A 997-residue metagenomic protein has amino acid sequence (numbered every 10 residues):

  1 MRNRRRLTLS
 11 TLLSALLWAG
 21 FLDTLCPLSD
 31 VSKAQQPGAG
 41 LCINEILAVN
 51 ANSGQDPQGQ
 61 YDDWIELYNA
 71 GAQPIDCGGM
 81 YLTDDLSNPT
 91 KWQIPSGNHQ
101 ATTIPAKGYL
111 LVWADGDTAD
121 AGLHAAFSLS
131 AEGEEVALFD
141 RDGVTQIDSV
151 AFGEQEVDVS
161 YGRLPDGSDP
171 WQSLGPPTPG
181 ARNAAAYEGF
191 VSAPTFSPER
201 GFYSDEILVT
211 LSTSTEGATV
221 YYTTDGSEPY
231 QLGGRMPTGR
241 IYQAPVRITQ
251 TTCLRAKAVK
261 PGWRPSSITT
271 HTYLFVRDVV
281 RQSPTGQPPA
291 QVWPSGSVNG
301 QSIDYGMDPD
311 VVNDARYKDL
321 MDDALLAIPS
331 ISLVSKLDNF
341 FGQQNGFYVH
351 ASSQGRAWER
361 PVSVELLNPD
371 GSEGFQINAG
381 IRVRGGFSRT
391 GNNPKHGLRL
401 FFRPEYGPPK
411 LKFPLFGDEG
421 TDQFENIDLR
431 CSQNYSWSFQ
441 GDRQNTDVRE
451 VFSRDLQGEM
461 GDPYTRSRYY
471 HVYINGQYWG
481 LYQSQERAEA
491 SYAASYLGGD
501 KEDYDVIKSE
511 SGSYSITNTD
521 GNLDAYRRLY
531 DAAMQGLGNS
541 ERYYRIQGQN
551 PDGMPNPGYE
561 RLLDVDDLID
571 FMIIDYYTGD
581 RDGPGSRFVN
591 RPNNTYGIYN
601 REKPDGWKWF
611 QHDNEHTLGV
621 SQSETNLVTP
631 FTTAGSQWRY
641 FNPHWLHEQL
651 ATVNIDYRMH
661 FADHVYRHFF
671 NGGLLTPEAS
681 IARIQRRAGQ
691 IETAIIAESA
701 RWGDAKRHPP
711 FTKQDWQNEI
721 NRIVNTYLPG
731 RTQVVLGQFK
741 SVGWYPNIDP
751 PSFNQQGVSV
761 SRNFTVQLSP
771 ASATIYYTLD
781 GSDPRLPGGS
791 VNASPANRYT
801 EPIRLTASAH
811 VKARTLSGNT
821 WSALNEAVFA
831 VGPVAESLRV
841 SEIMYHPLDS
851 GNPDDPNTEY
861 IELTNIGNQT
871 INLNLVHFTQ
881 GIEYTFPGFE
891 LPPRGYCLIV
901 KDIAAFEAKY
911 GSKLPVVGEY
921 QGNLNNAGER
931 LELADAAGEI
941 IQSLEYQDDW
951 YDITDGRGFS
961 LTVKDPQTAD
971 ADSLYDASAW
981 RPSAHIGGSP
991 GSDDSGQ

Functional and structural regions predicted by a protein language model:
M1-R6: N-terminal secretory signal peptides that target proteins for export/translocation
S10-P27: Bacterial N-terminal signal peptides
L28-P170, N819, V828-D976, I986-G987 (+1 more regions): Activation on beta-sandwich/Ig-like modules and their edge loops
C42-E45, E66, Y81, L110-V112 (+17 more regions): Structural recognition of the beta-strand scaffold that forms the well-ordered cores of secreted hydrolase catalytic
Q55, G78, Q93-P95, A121-A125 (+19 more regions): Short, solvent-exposed loop/turn and secondary-structure capping segments
T103-A106, V112, Q155-S353, E359-P361 (+6 more regions): Short, compositionally stereotyped local motifs that mark structural "simplifiers"
S149, P179-A185, W263, R281-A357 (+12 more regions): Middle-to-C-terminal accessory/interaction subdomains
F340, Q344-G521: Conserved ATP-binding subdomain of kinase catalytic cores across diverse folds
